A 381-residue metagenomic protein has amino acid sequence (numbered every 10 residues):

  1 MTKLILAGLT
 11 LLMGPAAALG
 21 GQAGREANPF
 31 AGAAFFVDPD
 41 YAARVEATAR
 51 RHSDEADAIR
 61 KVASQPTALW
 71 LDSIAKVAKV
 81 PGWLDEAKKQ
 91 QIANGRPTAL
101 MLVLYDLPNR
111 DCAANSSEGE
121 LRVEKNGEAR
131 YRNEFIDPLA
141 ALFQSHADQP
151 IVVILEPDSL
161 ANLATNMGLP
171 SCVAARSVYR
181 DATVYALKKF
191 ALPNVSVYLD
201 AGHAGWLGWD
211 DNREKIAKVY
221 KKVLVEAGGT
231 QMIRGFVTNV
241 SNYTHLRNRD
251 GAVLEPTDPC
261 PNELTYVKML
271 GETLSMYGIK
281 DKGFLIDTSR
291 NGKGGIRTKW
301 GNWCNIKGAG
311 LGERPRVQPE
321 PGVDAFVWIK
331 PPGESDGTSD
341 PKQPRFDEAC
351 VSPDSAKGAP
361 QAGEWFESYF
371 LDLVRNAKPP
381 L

Functional and structural regions predicted by a protein language model:
M1-L4: Positively charged n-region of N-terminal signal peptides that target proteins for export
L6-P15: Bacterial N-terminal signal peptides
A18-G21: Boundary at the C-terminal end of the N-terminal hydrophobic targeting segment
P29-L142, K330-Q361, W365-F366, F370-K378: N-terminal carbohydrate-binding/catalytic regions of secreted carbohydrate-active enzymes
A34-V37, A68-L71, A99-L104, P150-E156 (+6 more regions): Structural recognition of the beta-strand scaffold that forms the well-ordered cores of secreted hydrolase catalytic
D40, E46-A58, P193, L207-V351: Surface-exposed substrate-engagement region within the catalytic domains of secreted or surface-exposed extracellular
P66-T67, L71-D72, N126-G127, L163-A175 (+2 more regions): Surface-exposed cleft-lining segments at the edges of enzyme active sites
K89-D200, K215-K222, G228-M232: Substrate-binding cleft of extracellular glycoside hydrolase catalytic domains
